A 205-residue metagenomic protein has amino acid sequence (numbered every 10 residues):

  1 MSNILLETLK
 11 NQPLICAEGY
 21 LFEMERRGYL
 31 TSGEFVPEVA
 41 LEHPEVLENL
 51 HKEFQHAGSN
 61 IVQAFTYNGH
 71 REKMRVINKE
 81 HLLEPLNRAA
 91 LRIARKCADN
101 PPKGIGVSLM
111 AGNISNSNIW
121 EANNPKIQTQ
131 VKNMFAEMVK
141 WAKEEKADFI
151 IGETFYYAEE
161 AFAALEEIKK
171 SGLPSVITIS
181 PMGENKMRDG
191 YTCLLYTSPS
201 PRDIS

Functional and structural regions predicted by a protein language model:
L5-L41, Y67-M74, K103-Q130, L173 (+1 more regions): N-terminal small/glycine-rich loop or linker at the start of catalytic domains across soluble metabolic enzymes
E18, F54, A94, I150: Conserved, mostly hydrophobic/aromatic
F35-E42, Q55, I61-L83, A147-A161: Glycine-rich, proline-tolerant flexible connector loops at the mouths of alpha/beta enzymes
V39-E53, N78-I93, V131-N133: Glycine-rich anion/phosphate-binding loops
L47-H51, Q128-K140, Y191-L195: Short, acidic/polar
H51, N87-R95, F135, V139 (+2 more regions): Generic structural signal for well-ordered alpha-helices, preferentially at hydrophobic/aromatic core positions
K79-P101, A164-I177: Alpha-helix-loop-beta-strand connector modules within alpha/beta enzyme cores
Y196-S205: Single conserved hydrophobic/aromatic residue that forms the stacking wall/gate of nucleotide- or nucleobase-binding
